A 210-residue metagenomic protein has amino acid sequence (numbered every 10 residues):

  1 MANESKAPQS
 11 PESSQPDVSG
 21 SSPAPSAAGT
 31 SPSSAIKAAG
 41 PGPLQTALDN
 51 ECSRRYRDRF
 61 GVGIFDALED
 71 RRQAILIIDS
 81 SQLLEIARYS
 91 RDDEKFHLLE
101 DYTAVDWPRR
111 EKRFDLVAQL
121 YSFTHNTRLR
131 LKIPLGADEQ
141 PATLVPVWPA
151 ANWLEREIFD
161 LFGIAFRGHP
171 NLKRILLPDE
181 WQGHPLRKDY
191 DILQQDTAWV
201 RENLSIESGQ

Functional and structural regions predicted by a protein language model:
M1-Q210: Terminal low-complexity/charged segments
